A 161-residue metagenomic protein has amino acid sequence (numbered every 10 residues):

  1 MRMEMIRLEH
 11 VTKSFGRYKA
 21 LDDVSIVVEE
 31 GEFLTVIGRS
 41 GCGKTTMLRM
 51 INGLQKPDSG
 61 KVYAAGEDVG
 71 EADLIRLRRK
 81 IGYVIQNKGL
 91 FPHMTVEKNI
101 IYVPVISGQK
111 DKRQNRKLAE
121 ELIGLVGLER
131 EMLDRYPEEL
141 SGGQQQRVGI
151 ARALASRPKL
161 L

Functional and structural regions predicted by a protein language model:
I37-R39: The feature captures the beta-strand-to-loop junction immediately N-terminal to the Walker
N52: Helix-to-loop junction immediately C-terminal to a conserved catalytic motif
G60-D68, L77: Conserved ABC transporter NBD signature motif
E97-I106, R116: Short helical segment in ABC ATPase nucleotide-binding domains corresponding to the A-loop/adjacent helical element
R113-E131: Conserved ABC ATPase "signature" region
Y136-L140, Q144: Conserved ABC ATPase signature
R157: Conserved catalytic motifs of ABC-family nucleotide-binding domains
